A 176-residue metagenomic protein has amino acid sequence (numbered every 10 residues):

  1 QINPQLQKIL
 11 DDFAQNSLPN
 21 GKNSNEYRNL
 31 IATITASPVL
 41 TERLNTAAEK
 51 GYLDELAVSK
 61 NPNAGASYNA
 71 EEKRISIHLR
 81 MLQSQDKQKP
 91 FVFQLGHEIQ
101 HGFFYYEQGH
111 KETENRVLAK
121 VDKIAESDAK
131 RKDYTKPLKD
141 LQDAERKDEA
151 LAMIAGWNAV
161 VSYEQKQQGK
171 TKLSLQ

Functional and structural regions predicted by a protein language model:
Q1-K60: A metal-dependent hydrolase signature that marks the N-terminal structural subdomain at the beginning of catalytic folds
D12, N16, G102-Y106, A155-K166: Structured segments of extracytoplasmic/periplasmic soluble domains in secreted or envelope-associated proteins
G21-N25, I34, Q85-Q94, K139-A150: Soluble non-cytosolic domains of exported or imported proteins
N45-P90: Catalytic zinc-binding patch centered on the HExxH motif and its immediate surroundings that defines zinc-dependent
P62-A64, M81-S84, H101, G109-H110 (+1 more regions): Solvent-exposed loop/turn segments at secondary-structure junctions within structured extracellular/periplasmic domains
K89, Y105-E145: Post-HEXXH active-site segment of zinc metalloproteases
V92-Y106: Active-site recognition of the HExxH zinc-binding catalytic motif
E126-Q176: Metalloprotease/metallohydrolase-associated module, dominated by Zn2+-dependent proteases
